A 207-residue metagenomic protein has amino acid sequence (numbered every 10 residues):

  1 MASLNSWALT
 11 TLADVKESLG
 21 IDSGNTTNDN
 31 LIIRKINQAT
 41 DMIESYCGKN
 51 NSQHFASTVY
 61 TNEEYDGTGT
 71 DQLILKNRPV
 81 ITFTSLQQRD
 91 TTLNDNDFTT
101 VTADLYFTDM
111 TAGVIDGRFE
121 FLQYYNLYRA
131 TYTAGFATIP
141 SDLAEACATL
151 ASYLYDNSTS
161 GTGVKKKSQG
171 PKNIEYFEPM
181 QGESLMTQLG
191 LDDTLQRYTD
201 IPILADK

Functional and structural regions predicted by a protein language model:
M1-K207: Divalent metal-cofactor coordination and adjacent catalytic microenvironments
